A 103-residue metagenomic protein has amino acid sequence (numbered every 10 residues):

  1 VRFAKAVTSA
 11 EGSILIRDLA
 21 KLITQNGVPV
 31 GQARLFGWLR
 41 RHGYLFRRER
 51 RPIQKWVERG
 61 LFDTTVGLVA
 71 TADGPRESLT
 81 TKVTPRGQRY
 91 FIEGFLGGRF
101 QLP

Functional and structural regions predicted by a protein language model:
V1-P85, R89-P103: A general nucleic-acid interaction/assembly signal
